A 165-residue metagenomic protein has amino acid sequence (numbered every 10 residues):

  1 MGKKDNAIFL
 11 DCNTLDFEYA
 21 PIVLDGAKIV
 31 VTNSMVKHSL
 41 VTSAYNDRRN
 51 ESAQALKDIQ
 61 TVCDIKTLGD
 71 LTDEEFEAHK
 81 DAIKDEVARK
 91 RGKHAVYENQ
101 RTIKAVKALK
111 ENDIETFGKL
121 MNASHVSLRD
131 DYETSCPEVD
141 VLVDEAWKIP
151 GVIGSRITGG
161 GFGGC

Functional and structural regions predicted by a protein language model:
G2-G154: C-terminal nucleotide
G151-C165: Glycine/serine-rich anion-binding loops at beta->alpha junctions that coordinate negatively charged ligand groups
